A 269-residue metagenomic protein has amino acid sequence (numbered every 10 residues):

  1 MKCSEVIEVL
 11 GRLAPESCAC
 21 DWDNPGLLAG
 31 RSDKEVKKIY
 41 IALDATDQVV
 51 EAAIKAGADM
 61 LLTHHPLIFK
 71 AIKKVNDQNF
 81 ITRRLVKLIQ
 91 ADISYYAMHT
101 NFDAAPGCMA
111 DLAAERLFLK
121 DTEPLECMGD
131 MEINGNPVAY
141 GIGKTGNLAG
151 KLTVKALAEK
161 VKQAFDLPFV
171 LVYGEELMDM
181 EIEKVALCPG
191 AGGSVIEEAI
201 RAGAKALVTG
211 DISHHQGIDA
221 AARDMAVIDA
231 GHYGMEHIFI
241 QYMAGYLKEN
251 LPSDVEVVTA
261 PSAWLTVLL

Functional and structural regions predicted by a protein language model:
M1-L269: Hydrophobic structural segments
